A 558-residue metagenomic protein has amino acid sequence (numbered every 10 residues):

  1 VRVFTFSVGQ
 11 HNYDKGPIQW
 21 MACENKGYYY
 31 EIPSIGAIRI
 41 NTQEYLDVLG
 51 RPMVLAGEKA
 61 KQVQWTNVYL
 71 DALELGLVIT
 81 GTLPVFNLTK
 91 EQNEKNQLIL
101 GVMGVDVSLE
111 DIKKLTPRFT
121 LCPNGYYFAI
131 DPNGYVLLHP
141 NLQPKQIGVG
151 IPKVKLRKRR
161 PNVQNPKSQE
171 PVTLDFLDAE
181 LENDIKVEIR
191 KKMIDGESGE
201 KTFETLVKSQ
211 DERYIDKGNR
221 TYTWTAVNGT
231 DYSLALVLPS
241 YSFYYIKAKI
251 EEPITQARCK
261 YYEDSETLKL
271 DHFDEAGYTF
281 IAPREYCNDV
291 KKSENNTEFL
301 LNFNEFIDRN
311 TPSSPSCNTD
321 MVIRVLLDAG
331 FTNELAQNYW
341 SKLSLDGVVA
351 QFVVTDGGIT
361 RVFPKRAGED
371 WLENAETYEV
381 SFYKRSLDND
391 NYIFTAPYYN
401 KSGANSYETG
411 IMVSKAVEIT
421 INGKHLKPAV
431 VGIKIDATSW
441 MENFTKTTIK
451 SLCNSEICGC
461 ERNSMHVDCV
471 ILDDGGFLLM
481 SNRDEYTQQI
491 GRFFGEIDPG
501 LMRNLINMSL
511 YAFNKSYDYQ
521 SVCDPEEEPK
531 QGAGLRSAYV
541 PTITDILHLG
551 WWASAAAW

Functional and structural regions predicted by a protein language model:
V1-N25, Y30-R51: VWA/integrin I-like adhesion module and closely mimicked acidic/polar interface patches used
E44-W558: Intrinsically disordered, low-complexity polar/acidic regions
